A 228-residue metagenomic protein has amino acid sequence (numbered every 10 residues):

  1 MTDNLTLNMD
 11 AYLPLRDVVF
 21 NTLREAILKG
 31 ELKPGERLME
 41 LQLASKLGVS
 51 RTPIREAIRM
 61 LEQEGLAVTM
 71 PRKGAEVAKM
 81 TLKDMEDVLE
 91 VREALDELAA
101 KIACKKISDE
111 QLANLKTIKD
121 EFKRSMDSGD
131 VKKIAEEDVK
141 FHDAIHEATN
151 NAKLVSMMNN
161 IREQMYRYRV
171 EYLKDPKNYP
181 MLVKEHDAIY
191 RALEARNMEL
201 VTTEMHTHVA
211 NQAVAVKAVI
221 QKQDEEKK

Functional and structural regions predicted by a protein language model:
M1-K101, K105, D143, E147 (+2 more regions): Short linear motifs at protein or domain termini
L28, Y179-V183, V201, N211-V216: Anionic, Ser/Thr-rich low-complexity intrinsically disordered regions
V49, K177, R196: Residue-level signal for the nucleotide or nucleotide-sugar donor/cofactor binding architecture
E62-V68, I161-E163, K177-P180: Mobile beta-alpha loop/short-helix "lid" or hinge segments that flank ligand
V88, R92, D109-E171, K184-A192 (+2 more regions): Conserved amphipathic alpha-helical segments that form helical-bundle/coiled-coil interaction surfaces
C104-K105, N150, K174-D175: Short helix-capping/hinge motifs at transmembrane helix termini and TM-loop junctions
